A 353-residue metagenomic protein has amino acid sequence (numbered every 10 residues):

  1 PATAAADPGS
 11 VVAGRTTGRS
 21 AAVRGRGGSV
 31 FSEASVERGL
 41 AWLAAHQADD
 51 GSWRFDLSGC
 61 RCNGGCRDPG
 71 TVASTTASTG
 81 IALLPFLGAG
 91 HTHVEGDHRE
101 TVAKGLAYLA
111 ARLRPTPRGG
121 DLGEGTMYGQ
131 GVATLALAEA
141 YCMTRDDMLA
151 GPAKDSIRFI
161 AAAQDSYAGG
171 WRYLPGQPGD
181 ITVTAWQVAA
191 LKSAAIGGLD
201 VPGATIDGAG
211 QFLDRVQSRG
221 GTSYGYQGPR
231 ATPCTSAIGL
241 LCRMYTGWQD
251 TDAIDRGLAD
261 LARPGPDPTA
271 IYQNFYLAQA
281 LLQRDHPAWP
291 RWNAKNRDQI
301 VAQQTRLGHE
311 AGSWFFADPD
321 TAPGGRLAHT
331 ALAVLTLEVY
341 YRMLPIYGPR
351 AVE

Functional and structural regions predicted by a protein language model:
A2-A41, A45, F55-T101, R114-R158 (+4 more regions): An alpha-helical repeat/solenoid feature that recognizes helix-turn-helix modules
D50: Acidic carboxylate motifs that coordinate Ca2+ or other divalent cations, activating on Asp/Glu
L106-L109: Patatin-like phospholipase
A351-E353: Short, solvent-exposed mixed-charge patches
